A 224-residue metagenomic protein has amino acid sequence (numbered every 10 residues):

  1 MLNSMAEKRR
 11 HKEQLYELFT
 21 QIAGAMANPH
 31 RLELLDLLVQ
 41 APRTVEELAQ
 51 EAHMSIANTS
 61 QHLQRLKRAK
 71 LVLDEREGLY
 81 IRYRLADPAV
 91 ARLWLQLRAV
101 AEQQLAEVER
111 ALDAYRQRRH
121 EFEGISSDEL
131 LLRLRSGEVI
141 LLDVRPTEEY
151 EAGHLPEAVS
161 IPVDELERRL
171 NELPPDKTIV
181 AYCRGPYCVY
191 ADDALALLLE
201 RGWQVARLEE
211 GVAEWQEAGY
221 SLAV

Functional and structural regions predicted by a protein language model:
M1-E17, R92-G137, D143: Amphipathic alpha-helical dimerization/coiled-coil segments that flank or bridge DNA-binding/regulatory modules
E17-A57, I81-P88: N-terminal helix-turn-helix DNA-binding core of bacterial DNA-binding proteins
H53, R65, K70-L71, Y220: Short hinge/loop at the helix->beta-strand junction immediately C-terminal to the helix-turn-helix recognition helix
L63-Q64, I81, V212: Short, hydrophobic-biased segments on the C-terminal half of alpha helices that form "recognition helices"
K67-E77, R84: Beta-hairpin "wing" of winged helix-turn-helix
L71, L173-Q216: Catalytic cysteine-centered active loop of the rhodanese-like fold, especially the PTP/DSP P-loop
D74, L222-A223: Short beta-strand "wing" residues that participate in macromolecule-binding interfaces
E129-D193: Positively charged, proline/Ser/Thr-rich regional signature most characteristic of the Rhodanese/CDC25-like
